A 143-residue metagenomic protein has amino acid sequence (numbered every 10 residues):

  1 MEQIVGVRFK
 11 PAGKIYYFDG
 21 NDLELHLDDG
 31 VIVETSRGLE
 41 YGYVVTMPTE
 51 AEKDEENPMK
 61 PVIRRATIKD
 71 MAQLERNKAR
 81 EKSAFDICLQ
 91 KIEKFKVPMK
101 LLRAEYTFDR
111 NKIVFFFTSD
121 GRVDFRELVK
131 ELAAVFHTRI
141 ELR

Functional and structural regions predicted by a protein language model:
M1-R143: Acidic-enriched and Gly/Ser
